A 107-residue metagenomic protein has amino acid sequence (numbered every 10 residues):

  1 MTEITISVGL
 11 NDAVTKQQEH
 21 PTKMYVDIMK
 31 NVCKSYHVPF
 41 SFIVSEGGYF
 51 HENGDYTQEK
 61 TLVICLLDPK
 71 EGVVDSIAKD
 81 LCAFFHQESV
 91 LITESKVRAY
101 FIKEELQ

Functional and structural regions predicted by a protein language model:
M1-Q107: Positively charged, small/polar-rich N-terminal and surface patches that mediate targeting and assembly and bind
